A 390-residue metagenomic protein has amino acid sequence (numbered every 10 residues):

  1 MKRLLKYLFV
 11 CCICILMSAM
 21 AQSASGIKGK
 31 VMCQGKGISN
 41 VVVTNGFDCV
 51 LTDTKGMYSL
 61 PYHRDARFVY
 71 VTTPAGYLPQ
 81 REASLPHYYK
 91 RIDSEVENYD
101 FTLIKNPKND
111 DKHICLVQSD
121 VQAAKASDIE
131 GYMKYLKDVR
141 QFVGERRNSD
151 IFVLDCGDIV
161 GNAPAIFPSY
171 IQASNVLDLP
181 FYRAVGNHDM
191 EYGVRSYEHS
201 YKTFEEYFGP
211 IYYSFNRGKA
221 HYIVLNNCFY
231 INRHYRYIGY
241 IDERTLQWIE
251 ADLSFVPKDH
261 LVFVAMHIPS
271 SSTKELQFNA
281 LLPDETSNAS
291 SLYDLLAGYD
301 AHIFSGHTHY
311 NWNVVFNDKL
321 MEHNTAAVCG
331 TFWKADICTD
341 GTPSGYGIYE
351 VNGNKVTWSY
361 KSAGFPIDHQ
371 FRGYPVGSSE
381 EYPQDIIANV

Functional and structural regions predicted by a protein language model:
M17-G26, S378: Beta-strand-rich domain onsets/edges
S23-G26, C33, T73-F167: N-terminal active-site segment of His-dependent metallophosphoesterases
S25-K28, M32-F47: Short, ordered, surface-exposed loop/turn motifs in non-cytosolic proteins
I38, S59-F68: Short Pro-Gly-centered beta-turn/loop motif in secreted/extracellular proteins
T44-P61: Short, acidic Ser/Thr/Gly-rich low-complexity loop/linker segments typical of extracellular and cell-surface proteins
A75-R81, Y88-R91, E95, P164-K258 (+2 more regions): Extended active-site neighborhood of metal-dependent phosphoesterases/phosphodiesterases
L253-E275, N279: Short acidic, glycine-rich surface-loop motifs adjacent to enzyme active sites
L320-V390: Binuclear metal-dependent phosphoesterase catalytic core
